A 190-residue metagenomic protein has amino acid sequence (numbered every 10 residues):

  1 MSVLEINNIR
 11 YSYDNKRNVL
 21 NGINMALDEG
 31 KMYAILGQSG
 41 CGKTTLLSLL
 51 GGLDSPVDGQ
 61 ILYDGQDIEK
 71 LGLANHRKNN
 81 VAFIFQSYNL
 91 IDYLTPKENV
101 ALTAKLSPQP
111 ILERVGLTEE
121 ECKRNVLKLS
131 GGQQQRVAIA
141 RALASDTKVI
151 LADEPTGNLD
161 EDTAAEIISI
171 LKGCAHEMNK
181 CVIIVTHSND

Functional and structural regions predicted by a protein language model:
G51: Helix-to-loop junction immediately C-terminal to a conserved catalytic motif
G59-D67: Conserved ABC transporter NBD signature motif
I68-A82: ABC ATPase NBD coupling module
S107-E120: Conserved ABC ATPase "signature" region
N125-L129, Q133-Q135: Conserved ABC ATPase signature
I139: Hydrophobic anchor residue at the start of the ABC signature
I150-D153: Catalytic Walker B motif of ABC-type/P-loop ATPase nucleotide-binding domains
